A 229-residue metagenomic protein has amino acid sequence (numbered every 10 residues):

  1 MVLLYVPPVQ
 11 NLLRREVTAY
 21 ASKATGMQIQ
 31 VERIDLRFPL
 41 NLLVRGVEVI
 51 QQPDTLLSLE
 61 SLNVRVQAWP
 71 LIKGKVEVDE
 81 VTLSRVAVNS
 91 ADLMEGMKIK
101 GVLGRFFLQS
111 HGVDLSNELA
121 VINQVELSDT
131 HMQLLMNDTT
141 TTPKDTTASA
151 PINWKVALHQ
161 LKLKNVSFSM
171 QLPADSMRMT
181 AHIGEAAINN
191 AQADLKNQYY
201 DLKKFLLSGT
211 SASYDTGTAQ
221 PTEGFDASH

Functional and structural regions predicted by a protein language model:
M1-G26: N-terminal type II signal-anchor transmembrane helix that functions as the membrane-insertion/stop-transfer segment
R33-M136, P151-Q171, H182, A187-T216 (+1 more regions): Flexible beta-edge/linker motif
N137-T140, A219: Short aromatic-enriched loop/helix-cap "lid" or pocket-rim segments at secondary-structure transitions that line
T139-A148: Intrinsically disordered, low-complexity segments enriched in small/polar residues
Q220-H229: Short, intrinsically disordered, charge-balanced linker/junction segments flanking boundaries in proteins
